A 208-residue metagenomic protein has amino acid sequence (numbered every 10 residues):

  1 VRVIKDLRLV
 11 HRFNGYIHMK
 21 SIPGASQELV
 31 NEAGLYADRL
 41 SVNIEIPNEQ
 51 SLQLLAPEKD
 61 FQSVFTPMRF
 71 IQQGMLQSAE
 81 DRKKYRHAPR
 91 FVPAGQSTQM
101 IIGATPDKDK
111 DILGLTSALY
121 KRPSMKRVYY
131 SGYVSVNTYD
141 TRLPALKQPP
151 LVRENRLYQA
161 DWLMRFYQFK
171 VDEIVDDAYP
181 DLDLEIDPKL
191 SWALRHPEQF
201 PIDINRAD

Functional and structural regions predicted by a protein language model:
V1-Q27, G34-K83, T98, I102 (+2 more regions): Core AdoMet radical
V10-N14, R122, Y167: Secondary-structure transition/capping motifs at alpha-helix termini and the adjoining loop/turn into the next element
Y16-G24, M75-D109, S131-T138, R142-L151: Conserved strand-turn element in the central/C-terminal portion of the radical SAM core barrel that lines
A25-Y36, T105-Y120: Catalytic cores of alpha/beta
E49-F61, P123-R127, S131-F166: Radical SAM enzyme [4Fe-4S]-AdoMet core and its adjacent flexible, acidic and glycine-rich loops/tails across
F61-M68, D109, L113, E154-L157: Amphipathic alpha-helical transducer elements in NTP-driven molecular machines
Y139-D208: Long, highly charged, low-complexity intrinsically disordered interaction regions that mediate electrostatic DNA/RNA
